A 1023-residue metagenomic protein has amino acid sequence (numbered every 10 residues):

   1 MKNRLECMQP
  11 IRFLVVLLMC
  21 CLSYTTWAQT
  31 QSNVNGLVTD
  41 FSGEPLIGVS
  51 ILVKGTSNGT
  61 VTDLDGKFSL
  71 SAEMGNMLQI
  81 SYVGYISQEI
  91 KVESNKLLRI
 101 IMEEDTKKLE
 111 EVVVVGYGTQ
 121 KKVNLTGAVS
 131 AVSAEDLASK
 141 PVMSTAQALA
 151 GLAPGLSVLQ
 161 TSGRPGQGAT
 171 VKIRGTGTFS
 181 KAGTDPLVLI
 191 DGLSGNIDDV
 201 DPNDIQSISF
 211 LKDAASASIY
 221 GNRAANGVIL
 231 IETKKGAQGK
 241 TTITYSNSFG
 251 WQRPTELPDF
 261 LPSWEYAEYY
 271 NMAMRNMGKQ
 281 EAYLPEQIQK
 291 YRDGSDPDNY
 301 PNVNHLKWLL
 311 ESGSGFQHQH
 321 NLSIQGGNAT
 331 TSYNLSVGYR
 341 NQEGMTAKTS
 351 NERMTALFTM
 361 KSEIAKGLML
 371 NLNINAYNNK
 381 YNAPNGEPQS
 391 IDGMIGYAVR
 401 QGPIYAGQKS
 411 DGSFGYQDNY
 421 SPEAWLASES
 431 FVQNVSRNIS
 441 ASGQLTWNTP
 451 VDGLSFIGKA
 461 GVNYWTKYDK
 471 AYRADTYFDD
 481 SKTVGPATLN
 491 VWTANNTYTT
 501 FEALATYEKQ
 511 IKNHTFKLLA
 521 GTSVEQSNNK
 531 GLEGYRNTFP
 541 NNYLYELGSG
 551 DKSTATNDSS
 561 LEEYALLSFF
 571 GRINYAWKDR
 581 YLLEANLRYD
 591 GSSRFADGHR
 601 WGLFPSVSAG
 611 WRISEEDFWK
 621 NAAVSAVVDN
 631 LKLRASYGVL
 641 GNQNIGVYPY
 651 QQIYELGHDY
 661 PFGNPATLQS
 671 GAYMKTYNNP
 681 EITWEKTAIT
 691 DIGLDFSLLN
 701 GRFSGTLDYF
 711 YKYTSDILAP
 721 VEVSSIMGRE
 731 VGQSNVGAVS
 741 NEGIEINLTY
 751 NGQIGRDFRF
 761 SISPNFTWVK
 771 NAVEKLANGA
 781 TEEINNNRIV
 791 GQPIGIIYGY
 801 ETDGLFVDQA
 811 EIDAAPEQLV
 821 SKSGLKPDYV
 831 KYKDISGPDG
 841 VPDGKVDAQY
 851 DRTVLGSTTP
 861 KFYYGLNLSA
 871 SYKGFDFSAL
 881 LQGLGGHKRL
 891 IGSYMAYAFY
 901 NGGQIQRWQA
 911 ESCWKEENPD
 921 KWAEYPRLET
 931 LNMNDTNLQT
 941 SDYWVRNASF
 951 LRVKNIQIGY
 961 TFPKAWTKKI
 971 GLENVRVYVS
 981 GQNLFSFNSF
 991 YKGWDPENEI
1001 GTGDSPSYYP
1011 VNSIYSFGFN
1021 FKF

Functional and structural regions predicted by a protein language model:
M1-L17, C21-L357, S362-A365, M369-N371 (+10 more regions): Short, small/polar-rich motifs associated with maturation and membrane association, primarily at protein termini
T244-D298, P649, S734, N751-T858 (+2 more regions): Conserved small-residue
P254-E256, P297-G338, Q342-T349, T355-E423 (+7 more regions): Flexible loop and strand-edge segments within Gram-negative outer membrane beta-barrel domains
Y266-P301, S390-W425, K470-T488, K530-N557 (+7 more regions): Surface-exposed loop/turn segments flanking beta-strands in extracellular/periplasmic regions
S295, S553, S592, L884-R976 (+1 more regions): Extracytoplasmic gating/loop element in the C-terminal half of outer-membrane beta-barrel translocons and assembly
G313-T331, G338-R340, E423-A471, N490-Q510 (+13 more regions): Outer-membrane beta-barrel transmembrane strands
G344-R353, N375-Y377, Y381-P388, S436-N438 (+4 more regions): Small-side-chain secondary-structure face that scaffolds active or pore-lining regions
V736-N741, I784-I812, S912-A923, L938 (+1 more regions): C-terminal beta-signal and terminal closure region of outer-membrane beta-barrel proteins
